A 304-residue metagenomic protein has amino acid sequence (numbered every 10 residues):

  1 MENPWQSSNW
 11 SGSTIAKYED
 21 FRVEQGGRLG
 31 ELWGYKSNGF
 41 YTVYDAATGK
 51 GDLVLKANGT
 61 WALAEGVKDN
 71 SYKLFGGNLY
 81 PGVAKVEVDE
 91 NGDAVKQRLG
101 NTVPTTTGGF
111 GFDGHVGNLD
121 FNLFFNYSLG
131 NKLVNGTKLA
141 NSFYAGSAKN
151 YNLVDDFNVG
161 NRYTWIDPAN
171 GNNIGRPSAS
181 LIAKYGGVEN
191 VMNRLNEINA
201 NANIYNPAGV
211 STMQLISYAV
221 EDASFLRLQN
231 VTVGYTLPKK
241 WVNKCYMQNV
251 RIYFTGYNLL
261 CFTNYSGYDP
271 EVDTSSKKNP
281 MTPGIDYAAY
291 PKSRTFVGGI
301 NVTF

Functional and structural regions predicted by a protein language model:
M1-G100, L133, A140-Y144, K149-N196: Conserved small-residue
T106-G108, G117-L119, S224, Y246-V250 (+1 more regions): Outer-envelope beta-barrel architecture signal
G109-G111, N230-G234, V297-G299: Membrane-embedded beta-strand positions in outer-membrane beta-barrel channels/transporters
H115, N126-S128, T255-L259, T303: Outer-membrane beta-barrel pore domains and translocons
N118-F121, K240-W241: Repeated loop/turn-to-beta-strand initiation elements of outer-membrane beta-barrel proteins
L123, I252-F254, I300: Membrane-embedded beta-strand positions of outer-membrane beta-barrel proteins
G130-R251, G256, T274: Extracytoplasmic gating/loop element in the C-terminal half of outer-membrane beta-barrel translocons and assembly
K292-F304: Outer-membrane beta-barrel "beta-signal"
